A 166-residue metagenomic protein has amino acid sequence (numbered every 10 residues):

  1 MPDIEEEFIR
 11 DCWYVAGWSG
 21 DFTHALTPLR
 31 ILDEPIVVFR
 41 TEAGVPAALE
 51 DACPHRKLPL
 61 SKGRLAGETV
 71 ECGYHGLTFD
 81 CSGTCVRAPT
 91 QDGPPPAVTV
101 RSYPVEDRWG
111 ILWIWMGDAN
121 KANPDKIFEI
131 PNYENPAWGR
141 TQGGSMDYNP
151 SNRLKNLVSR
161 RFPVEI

Functional and structural regions predicted by a protein language model:
M1-P46, A66, T78-I166: Rieske [2Fe-2S] iron-sulfur-binding subdomain
A47-E50, T69: Residues immediately within or flanking Cys/His clusters that coordinate Zn2+ in small zinc-binding modules
C53, C72: Short cysteine-rich clusters marking metal-coordination/redox-active sites
H55-L58, L77: Short Cys/His-rich local motifs and their 1-3 flanking residues in nucleic-acid-associated proteins and small
K57-P59, G63-E68: An N-terminal structural lobe/cap that precedes and organizes the functional/catalytic core across diverse proteins
